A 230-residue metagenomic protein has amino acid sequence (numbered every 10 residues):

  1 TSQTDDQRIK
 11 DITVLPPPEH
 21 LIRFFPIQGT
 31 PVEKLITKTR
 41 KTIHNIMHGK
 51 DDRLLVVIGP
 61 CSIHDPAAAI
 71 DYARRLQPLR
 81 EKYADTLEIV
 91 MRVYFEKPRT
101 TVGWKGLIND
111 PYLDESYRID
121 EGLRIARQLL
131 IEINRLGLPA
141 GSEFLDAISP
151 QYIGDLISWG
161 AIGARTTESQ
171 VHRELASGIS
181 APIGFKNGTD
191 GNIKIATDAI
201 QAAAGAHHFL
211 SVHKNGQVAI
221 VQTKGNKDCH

Functional and structural regions predicted by a protein language model:
T1-D5, T86-H230: Active-site-facing alpha/beta catalytic cores
Q7-K50: N- or domain-start disorder-to-order transition segments that initiate the globular core
P16-V32, R75-R80, K194-H208: Short charge-dense sequence patches
M47, Q77-E81, N134, A176: N-terminal cationic-hydrophobic initiation segments that often serve targeting/anchoring roles
G49-D51, K82-T86: Short helix-terminating capping/connector loops at secondary-structure junctions
R53-H64, V90-Y94, H230: Short glycine-rich or small-residue beta-strand-to-loop segments that form or flank ligand, phosphate, metal/Fe-S
I63-Y83, S116-Q128: Glycine-rich anion/phosphate-binding loops
